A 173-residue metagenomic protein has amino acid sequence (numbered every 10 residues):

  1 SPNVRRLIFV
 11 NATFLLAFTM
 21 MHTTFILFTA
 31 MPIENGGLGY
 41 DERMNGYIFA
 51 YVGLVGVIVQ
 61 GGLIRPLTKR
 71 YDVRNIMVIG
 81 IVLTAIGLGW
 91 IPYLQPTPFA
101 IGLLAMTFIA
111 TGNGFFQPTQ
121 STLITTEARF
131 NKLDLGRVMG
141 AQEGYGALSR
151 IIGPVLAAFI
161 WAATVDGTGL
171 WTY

Functional and structural regions predicted by a protein language model:
N3-T24, T107: Pair of pore-lining "gating" transmembrane helices in MFS-fold secondary transporters
A12, Y47-L54, V82, T107 (+2 more regions): Transmembrane alpha-helical cores of Major Facilitator Superfamily
T23-N45: Short amphipathic helix-loop junctions that connect adjacent transmembrane helices in Major Facilitator Superfamily/SLC
D41, F159-Y173: A membrane-interface helix-boundary motif in multi-pass transporters
I58-V73, W161: Helix-to-loop junctions at the C-terminal end of transmembrane segments in multipass secondary transporters
R74-Q120: C-terminal transmembrane helical hairpin of 12-TM major facilitator-type secondary transporters
F115-N131: Intracellular juxtamembrane helix-capping segments at the cytosolic ends of symmetry-related transmembrane helices
K132-T164: A late C-terminal transmembrane helix in Major Facilitator Superfamily
